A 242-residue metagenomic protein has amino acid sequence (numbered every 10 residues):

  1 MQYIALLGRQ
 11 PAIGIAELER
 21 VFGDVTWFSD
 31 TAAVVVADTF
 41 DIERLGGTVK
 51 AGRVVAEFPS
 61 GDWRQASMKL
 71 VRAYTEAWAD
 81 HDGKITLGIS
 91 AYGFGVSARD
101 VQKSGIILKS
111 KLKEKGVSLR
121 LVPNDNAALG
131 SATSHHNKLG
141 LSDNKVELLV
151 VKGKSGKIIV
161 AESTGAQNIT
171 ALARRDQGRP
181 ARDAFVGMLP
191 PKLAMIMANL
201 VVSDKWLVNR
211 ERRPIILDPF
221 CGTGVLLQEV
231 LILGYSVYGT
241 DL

Functional and structural regions predicted by a protein language model:
Q2, D82-T86, S155-K157, R213: A general structural motif
Q2-A56, L139-L141, L149-L207: S-adenosyl-L-methionine
L6-L7, A16-V146: Non-catalytic nucleic-acid substrate-recognition regions in nucleic-acid-modifying enzymes
L7-G8, K113, V208, G234: Compositionally biased amphipathic helical and low-complexity segments enriched in hydrophobic
W63-E76, G153-S163, I216-L217: Phosphate-binding glycine-rich loops and adjacent basic patches that engage nucleotide phosphates, nucleic-acid
F94-G95, N124-L129, S155, T164-N168 (+1 more regions): Short acidic/polar capping segments at secondary-structure boundaries
T133-S134, L172-R174, I232: Short acidic, glycine/serine/threonine-rich loops at helix termini
A184, P190-L242: Conserved S-adenosyl-L-methionine
